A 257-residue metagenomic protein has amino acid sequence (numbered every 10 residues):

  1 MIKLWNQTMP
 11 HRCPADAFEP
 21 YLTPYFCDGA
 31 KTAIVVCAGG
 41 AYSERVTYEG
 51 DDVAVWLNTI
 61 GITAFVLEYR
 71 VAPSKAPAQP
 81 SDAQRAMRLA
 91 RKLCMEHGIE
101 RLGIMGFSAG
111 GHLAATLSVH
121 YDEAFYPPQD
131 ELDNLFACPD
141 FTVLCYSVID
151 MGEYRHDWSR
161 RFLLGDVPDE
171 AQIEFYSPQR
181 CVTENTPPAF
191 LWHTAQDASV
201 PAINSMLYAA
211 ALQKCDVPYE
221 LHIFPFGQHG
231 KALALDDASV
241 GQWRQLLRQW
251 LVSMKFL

Functional and structural regions predicted by a protein language model:
M1-G29, D157: N-terminal cap/lid segment of alpha/beta-hydrolase-fold proteins
Q7, S147-C181: Mobile cap/lid helix-loop segments that gate and shape the active-site cleft of serine hydrolases
K31-G39: Short beta-strand element of the alpha/beta-hydrolase
R45-T47, D52, F65-R101, A234-Q242: Catalytic nucleophile-loop/oxyanion-hole region of alpha/beta-hydrolase and closely related hydrolase-like folds
R85-H156, I173: Primarily recognizes the serine-hydrolase "nucleophile elbow" in alpha/beta-hydrolase and SGNH/GDSL folds
L191-H193, D197: Short beta-strand/loop motif that positions the catalytic acidic residue of the alpha/beta-hydrolase fold
A198-L207: Conserved alpha/beta-hydrolase "acid-adjacent" motif
M206-L257: C-terminal catalytic histidine-bearing segment of alpha/beta-hydrolase fold enzymes
